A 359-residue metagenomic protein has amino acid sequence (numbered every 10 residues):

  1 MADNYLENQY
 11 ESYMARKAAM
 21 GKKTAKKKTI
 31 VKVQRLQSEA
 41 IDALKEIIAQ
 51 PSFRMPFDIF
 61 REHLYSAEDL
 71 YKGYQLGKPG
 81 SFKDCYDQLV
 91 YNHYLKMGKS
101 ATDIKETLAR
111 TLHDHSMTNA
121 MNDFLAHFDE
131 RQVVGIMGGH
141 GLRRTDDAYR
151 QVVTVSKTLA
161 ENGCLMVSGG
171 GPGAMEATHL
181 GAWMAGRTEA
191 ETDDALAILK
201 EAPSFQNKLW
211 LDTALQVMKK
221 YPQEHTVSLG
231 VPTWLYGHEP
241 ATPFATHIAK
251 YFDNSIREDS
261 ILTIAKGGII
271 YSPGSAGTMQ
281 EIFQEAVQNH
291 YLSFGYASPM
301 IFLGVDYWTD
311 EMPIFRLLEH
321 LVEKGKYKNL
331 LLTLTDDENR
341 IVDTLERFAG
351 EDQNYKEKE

Functional and structural regions predicted by a protein language model:
D3-K26: Charge-rich, low-complexity alpha-helical coiled-coil segments
A25, Y291-Y296: Short, conserved loop/helix-junction motifs that constitute active-site signature segments in enzyme catalytic cores
A25-R35, E39-D212, Q216-V217: Glycine-rich beta-alpha loop segments
I30-Q34, K266-V287, S298-Y307: Glycine-rich anion-binding loop/nest that anchors nucleotide
A43-Q50, V152-V155, M184, T246 (+3 more regions): Short, solvent-exposed amphipathic alpha-helical segments in soluble enzyme and RNA/protein-processing domains
G173-G268: Acidic/glycine-enriched connector segments
E176-A182, M279-L292: Short Gly/Thr/Asp-enriched flexible loops that form oxyanion-binding sites at enzyme active sites
I261-T263, Y296-E359: C-terminal functional extensions of proteins
